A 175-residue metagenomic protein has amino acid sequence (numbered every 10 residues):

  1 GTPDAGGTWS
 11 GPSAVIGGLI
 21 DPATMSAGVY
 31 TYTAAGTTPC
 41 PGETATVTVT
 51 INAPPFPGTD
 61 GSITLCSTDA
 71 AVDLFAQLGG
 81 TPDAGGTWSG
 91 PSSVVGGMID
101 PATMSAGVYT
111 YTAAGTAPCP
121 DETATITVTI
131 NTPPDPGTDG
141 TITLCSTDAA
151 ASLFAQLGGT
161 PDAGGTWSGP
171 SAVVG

Functional and structural regions predicted by a protein language model:
G1-G175: Proline- and Ser/Thr-rich low-complexity, intrinsically disordered segments
